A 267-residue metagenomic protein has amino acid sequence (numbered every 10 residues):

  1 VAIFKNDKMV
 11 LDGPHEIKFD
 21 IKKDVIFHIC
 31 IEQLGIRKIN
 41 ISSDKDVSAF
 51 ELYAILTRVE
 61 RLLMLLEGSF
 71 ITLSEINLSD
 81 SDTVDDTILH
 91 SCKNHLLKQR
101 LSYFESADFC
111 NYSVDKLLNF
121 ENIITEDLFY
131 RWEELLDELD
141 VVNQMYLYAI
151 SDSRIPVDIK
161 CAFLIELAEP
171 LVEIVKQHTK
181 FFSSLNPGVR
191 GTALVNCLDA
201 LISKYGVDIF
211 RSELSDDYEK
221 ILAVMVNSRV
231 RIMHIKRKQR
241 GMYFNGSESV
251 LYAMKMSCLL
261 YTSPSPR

Functional and structural regions predicted by a protein language model:
V1-D140: Charged, non-catalytic interaction/linker regions at domain boundaries that couple catalytic cores to substrate
A54, I155-E166, N196, D217-V230 (+1 more regions): Short, well-structured alpha-helical interface segments that form or flank functional binding sites
G68-T72, E173-F182, G241-M242: Short, solvent-exposed secondary-structure capping/transition elements
N77-K204, R211, E219: Helix-loop junctions and short alpha-helical segments
V172, K176, V226-R237: Hydrophobic alpha-helix feature that most strongly marks membrane-spanning transmembrane helices and their immediate
L201-S228, M242-E248: Short, mixed-charge amphipathic alpha-helical segments
H234-M254: Acidic, Ser/Thr/Gly/Pro-rich intrinsically disordered interaction regions
Y261-P266: Conserved small/polar residues in nucleotide/adenosyl-binding loops
